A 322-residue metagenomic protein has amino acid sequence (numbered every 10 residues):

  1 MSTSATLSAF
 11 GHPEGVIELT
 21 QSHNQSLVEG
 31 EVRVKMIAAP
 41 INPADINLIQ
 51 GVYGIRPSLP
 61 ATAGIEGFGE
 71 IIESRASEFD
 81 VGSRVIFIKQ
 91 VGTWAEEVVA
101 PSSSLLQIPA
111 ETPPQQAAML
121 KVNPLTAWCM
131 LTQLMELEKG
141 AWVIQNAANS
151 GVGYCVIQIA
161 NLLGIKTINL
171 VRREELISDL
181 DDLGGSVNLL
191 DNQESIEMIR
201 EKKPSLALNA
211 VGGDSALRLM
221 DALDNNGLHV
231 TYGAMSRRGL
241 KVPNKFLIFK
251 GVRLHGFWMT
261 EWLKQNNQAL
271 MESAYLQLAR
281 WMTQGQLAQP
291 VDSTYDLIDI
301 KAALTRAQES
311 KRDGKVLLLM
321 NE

Functional and structural regions predicted by a protein language model:
H23-P40, Q50-G92: Glycine-rich beta-strand-centered segment in the early N-terminal region that forms part of a ligand/cofactor-binding
R84-A147: NAD(P)H dinucleotide-binding glycine-rich loop of Rossmann-like/cofactor-binding domains, especially the beta1-alpha1
K121-N192: Mid-domain Rossmann-like dinucleotide-binding core that forms the NAD(H)/NADP(H) cofactor-binding site
L170-E174, A210, G233, W258: N-terminal Rossmann-fold cofactor-binding loop
E194-K202: Short amphipathic alpha-helix with an adjacent loop that forms part of the alpha/beta core around
D214-Q284, L319-E322: Glycine-rich phosphate-binding loop and adjacent beta-alpha segment of Rossmann(oid) nucleotide-cofactor-binding
Q286-S293, K301-E322: C-terminal capping/lid region of NAD(P)-dependent oxidoreductase domains
